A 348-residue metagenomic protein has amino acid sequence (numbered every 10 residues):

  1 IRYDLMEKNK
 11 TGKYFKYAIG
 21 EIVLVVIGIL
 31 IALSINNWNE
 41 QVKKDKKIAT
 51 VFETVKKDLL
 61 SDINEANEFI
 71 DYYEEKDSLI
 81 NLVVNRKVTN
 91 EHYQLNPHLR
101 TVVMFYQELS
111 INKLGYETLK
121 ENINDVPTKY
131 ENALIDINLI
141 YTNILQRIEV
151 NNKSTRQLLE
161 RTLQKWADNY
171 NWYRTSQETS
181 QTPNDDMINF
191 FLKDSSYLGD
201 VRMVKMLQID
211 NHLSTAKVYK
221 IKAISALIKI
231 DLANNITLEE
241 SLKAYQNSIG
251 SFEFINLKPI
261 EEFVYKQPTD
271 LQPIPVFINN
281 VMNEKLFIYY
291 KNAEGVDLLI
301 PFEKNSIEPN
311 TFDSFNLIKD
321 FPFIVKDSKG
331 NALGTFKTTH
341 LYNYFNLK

Functional and structural regions predicted by a protein language model:
I1-G12, K16, N37-I255: Long, hydrophobic alpha-helical segments that serve as membrane-spanning/inserting helices
I19-S34: Hydrophobic membrane-insertion alpha-helices, especially the h-region of bacterial N-terminal signal peptides
S248-P268: N-terminal low-complexity, Pro/Thr/Ser-rich intrinsically disordered segments that act as propeptides or flexible
Q267, P275-M282: Asparagine-centered strand-capping/turn motif at beta-strand->loop junctions
E284-G295: Short, surface-exposed beta-strand/strand-loop-strand elements in extracellular ectodomains
V296-D320: Intrinsically disordered, low-complexity Pro/Gly/Ser/Thr-rich segments with frequent PxxP/GP/PP motifs and embedded
K304-N305, S328-K348: Structured interaction patches on ligand/partner-binding surfaces of diverse proteins
K319-N331: Short, surface-exposed ligand- or partner-binding patches at beta-edge/loop junctions that are enriched in aromatics
